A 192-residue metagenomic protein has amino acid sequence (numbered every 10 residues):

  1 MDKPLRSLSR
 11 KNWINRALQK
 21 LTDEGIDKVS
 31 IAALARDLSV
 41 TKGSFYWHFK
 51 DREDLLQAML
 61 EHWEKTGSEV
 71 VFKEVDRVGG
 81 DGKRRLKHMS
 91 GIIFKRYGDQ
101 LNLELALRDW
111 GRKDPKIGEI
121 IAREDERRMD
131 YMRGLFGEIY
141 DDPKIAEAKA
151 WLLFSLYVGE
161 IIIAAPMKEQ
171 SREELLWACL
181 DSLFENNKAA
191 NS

Functional and structural regions predicted by a protein language model:
M1-L8, K188-S192: N-terminal intrinsically disordered/low-complexity leader segments
N12, R16-D54, A58: Helix-turn-helix
N12, R16-E24, V70-E74, L107 (+1 more regions): Solvent-exposed, amphipathic alpha-helical segments
F49, K95, L107-K113: Short helix-capping/turn signature of helix-turn-helix
A58, F72-N102, A150-L153: Hydrophobic alpha-helical connector segments
E61-S68: Short, basic, alpha-helical segments at the C-terminal edge of helix-turn-helix-like DNA-binding modules
S68, D99-L105, P115-Y140, A148-W151 (+1 more regions): Amphipathic alpha-helical packing segments from all-alpha helical-bundle domains
G118-A122, E138-S192: Hydrophobic/aromatic-rich alpha-helical bundle segments in the mid-to-C-terminal region
